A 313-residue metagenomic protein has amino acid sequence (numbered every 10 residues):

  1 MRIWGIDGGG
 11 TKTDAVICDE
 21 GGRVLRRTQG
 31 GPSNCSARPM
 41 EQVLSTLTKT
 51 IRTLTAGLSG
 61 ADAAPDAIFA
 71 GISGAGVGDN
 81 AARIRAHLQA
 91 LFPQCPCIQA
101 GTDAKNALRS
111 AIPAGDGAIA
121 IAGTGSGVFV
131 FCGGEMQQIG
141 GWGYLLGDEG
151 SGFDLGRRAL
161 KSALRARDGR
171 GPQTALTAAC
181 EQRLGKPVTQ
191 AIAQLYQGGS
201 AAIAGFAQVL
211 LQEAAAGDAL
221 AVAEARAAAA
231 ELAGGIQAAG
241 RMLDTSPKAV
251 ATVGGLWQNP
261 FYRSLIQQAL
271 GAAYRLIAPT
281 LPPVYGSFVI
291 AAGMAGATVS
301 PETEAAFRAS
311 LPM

Functional and structural regions predicted by a protein language model:
M1-P65, A90, A111-A118, L160-M313: ATP-binding/phosphotransfer module of carbohydrate and carboxylate kinases, centering on a glycine-rich
D7, D103, G123: Active-site glycine-centered loops adjacent to acidic/histidine catalytic or metal-binding residues that shape
T11, S73-A75, T124-G127: Short glycine-rich anion-binding loops that position phosphate/pyrophosphate groups of nucleotides and phosphorylated
R52-F92, C97-Q99, R109-I112: Short beta-strand-loop/turn "lid" adjacent to the catalytic site in phosphate-handling enzymes
F92-D103, G147, A278: Short, acidic/small-residue loops that bind anionic groups at enzyme active sites
P96-I119, E135: Conserved phosphate-binding catalytic cores of ATP/NTP-utilizing and phosphoryl-transfer enzymes
A107, G127-V128, P283-Y285: Short gly/pro/ser/thr-enriched loop/turn and capping motifs at secondary-structure boundaries
G115-A166, R170: Glycine-rich phosphate-binding loop of actin/hexokinase-like ATP-binding domains
